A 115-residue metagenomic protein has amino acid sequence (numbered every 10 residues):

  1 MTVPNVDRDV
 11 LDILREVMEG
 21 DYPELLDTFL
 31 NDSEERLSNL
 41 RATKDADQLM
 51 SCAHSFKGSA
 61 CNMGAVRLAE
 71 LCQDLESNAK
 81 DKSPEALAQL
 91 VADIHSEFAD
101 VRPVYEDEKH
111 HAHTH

Functional and structural regions predicted by a protein language model:
M1-S51, S55-H115: Two-component system phosphorelay core
